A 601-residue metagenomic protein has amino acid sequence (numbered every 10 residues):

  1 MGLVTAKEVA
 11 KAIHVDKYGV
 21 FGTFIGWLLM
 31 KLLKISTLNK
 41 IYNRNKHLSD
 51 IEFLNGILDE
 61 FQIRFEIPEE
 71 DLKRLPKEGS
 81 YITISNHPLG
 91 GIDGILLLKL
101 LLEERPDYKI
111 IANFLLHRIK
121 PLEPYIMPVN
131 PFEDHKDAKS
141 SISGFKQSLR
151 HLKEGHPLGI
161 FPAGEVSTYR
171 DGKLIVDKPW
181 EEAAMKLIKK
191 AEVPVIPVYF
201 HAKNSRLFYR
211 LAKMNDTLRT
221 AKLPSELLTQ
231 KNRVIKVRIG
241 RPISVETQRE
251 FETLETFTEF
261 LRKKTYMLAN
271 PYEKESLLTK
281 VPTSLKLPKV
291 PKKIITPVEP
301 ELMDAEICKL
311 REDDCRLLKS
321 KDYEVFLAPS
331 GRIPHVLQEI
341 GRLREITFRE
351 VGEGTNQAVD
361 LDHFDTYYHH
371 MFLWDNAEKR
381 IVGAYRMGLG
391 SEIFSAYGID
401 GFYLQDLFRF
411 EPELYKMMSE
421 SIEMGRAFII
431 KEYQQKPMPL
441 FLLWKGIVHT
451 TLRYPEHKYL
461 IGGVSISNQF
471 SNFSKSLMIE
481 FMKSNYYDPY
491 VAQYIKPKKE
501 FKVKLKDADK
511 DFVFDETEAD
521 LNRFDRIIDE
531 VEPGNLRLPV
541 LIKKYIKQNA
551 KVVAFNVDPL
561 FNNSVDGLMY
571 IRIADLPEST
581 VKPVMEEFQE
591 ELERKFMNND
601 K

Functional and structural regions predicted by a protein language model:
M1-H87, G94-L96, E103-D107, E123-P124: Membrane-anchoring hydrophobic helices of lipid-metabolizing enzymes
G2-A6, A10, K139-I295, K510-F514: Non-catalytic C-terminal accessory region of glycerolipid acyltransferases and related lyso-lipid remodeling enzymes
K77-I82, P124, L158, K236-R238 (+2 more regions): Glycine-rich, often proline-containing surface loops adjacent to acidic residues and nearby aromatics that form
R105-A112, Y368, W374-D400: Carboxylate/His-rich catalytic cores and anion/metal-binding grooves
P121-L149, K153-Y169, L174-A191, V195-P197 (+2 more regions): Glycine- and acidic-residue-rich phosphate-binding/metal-coordinating active-site segment common to enzymes that handle
K289-G331: Conserved N-terminal entry element of GNAT/NAT acetyltransferase domains
L317-H370, W374-A377, V382-G383: Short amphipathic alpha-helix that is part of the acyltransferase structural core
E345, T355-A358, S391-K551, N556-D566 (+1 more regions): Acyl-donor binding region in acyl/amide transferases
